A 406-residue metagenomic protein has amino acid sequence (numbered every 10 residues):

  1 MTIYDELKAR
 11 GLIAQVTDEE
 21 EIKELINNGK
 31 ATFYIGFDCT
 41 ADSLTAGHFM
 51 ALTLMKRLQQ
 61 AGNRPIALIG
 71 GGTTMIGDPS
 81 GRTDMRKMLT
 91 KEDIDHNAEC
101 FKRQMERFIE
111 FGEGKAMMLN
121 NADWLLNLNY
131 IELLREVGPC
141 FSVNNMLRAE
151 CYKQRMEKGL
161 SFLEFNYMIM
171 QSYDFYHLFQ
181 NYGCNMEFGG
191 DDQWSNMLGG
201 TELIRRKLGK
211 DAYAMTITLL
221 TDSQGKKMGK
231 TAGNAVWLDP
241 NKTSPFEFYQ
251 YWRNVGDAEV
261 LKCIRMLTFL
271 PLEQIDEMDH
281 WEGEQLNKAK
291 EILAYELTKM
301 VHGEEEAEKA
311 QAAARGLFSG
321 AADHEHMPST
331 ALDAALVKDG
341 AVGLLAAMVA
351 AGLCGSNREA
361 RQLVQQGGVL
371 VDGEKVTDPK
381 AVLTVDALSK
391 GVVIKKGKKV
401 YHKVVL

Functional and structural regions predicted by a protein language model:
M1-Q193, L198-T201, L208-Y213, K226 (+1 more regions): NTP-dependent nucleotidyl-transfer catalytic core
I204-L406: Conserved nucleotide- and phosphate/pyrophosphate-binding catalytic cores in adenylate/nucleotidyl-handling enzymes
